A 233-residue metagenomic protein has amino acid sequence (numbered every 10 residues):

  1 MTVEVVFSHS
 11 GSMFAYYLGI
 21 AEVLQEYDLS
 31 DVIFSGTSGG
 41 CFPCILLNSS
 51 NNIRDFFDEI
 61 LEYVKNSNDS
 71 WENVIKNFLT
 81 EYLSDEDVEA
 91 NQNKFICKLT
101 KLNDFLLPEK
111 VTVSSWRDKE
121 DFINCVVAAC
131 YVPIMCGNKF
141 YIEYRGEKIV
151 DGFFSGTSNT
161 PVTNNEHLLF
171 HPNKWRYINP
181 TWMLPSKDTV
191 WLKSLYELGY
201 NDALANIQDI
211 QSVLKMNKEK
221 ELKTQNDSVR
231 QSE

Functional and structural regions predicted by a protein language model:
M1-S35, I45-E233: Patatin-like phospholipase
G36, G40: Gly/Ala-rich beta-loop-alpha elbow adjacent to hydrolase catalytic centers
